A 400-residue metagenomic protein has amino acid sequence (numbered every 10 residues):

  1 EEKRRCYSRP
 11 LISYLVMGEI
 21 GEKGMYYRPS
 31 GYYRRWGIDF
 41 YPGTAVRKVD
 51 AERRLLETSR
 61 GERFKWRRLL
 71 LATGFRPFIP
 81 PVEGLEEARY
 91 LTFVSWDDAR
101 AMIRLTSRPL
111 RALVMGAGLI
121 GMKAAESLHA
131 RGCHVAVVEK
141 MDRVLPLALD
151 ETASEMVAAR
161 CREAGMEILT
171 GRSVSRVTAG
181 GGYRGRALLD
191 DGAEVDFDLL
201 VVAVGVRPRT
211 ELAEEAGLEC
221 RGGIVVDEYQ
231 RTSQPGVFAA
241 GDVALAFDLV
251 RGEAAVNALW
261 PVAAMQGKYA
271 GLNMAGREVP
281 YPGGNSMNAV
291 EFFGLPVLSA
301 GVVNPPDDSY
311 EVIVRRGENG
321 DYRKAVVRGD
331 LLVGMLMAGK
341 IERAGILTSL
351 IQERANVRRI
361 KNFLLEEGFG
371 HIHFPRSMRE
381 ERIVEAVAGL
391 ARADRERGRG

Functional and structural regions predicted by a protein language model:
E1-D39, S127-A148, I346: Beta1-alpha1 glycine-rich phosphate/pyrophosphate-binding loop at the start of Rossmann-like nucleotide-binding domains
G18, V243-G345, R392-G398: Mid-to-C-terminal Rossmann-like scaffold of FAD/NAD(P)H-dependent oxidoreductases
G37-T58, F64, A130-V226: A Rossmann-like FAD-binding core segment of flavoenzymes
F64-G74, M115, V195-G205, G267 (+1 more regions): Short hydrophobic core segments
E86-P109, Y183, A187-L188, A193-Y269 (+2 more regions): FAD-site-proximal beta/loop scaffold in flavoenzymes
A101-L149, A153: Rossmann-like NAD(P)H-binding beta-loop-alpha module
V195-E219, F293-P375: C-terminal catalytic lobe of FAD-dependent flavoproteins
V357-G400: Cysteine/selenocysteine-centered motifs that mediate thiol-based redox chemistry or coordinate metal-sulfur cofactors
